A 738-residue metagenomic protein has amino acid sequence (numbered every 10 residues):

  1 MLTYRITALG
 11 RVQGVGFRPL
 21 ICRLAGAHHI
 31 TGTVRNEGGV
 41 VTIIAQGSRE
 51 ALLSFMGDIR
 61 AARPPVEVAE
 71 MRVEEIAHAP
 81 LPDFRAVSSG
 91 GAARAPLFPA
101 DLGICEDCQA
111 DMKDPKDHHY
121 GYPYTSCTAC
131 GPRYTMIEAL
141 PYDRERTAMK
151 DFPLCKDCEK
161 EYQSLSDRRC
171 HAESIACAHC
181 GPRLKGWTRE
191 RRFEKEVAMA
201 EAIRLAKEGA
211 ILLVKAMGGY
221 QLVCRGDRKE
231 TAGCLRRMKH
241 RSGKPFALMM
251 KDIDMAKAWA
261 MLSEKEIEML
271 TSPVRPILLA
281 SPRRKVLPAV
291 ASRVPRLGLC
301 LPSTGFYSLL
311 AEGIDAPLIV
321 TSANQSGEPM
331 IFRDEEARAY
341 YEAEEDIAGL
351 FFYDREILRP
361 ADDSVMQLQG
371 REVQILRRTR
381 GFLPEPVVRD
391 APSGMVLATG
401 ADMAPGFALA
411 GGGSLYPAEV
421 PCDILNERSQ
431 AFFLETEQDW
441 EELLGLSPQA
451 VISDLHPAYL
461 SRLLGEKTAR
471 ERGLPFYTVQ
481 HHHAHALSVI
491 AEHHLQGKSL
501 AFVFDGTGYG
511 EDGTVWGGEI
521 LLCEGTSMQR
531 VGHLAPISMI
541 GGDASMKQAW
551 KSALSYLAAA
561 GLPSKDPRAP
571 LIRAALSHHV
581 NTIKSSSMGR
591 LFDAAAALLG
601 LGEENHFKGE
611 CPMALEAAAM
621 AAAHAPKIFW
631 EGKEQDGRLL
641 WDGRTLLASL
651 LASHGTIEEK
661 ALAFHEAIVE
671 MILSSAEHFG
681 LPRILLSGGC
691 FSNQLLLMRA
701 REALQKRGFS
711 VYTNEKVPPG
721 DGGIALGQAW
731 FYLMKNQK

Functional and structural regions predicted by a protein language model:
M1-S174, A178-K185: Intrinsically disordered, low-complexity, mixed-charge
E75, I211, G219-P282: A phosphate-binding glycine/aspartate-rich beta-alpha loop in the early core of alpha/beta enzymes
E159, C170-S174, G181-R183, A401-D439 (+6 more regions): A contiguous, well-structured pocket-lining segment that forms one wall/lid of small-molecule binding clefts in soluble
L213, G445-P457, L681-F691: Short glycine-rich phosphate-binding loop at a beta-alpha junction
K257-S263, L309, M330-A337, D363-S364 (+2 more regions): Conserved phosphate-binding catalytic cores of ATP/NTP-utilizing and phosphoryl-transfer enzymes
I314-D390, V580, K584-S585: Internal gly/pro-rich beta-alpha loop/helix module that stabilizes soluble enzyme cofactors or their anionic handles
D454, G473-H485, I684-S687, Q694 (+1 more regions): Conserved phosphate-binding/catalytic loops in two-lobed NTP-binding clefts
H482-F504, G508-G510, A549-A558, H665 (+1 more regions): Glycine-rich phosphate-binding/hydrolytic loop that grips phosphoryl groups
